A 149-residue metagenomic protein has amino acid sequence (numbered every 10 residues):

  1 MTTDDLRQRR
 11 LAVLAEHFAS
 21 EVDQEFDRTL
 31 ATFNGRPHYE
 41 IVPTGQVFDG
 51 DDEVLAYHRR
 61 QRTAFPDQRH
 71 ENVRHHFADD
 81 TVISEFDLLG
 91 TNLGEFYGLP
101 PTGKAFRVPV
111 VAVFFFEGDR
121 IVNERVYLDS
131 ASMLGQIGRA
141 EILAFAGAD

Functional and structural regions predicted by a protein language model:
M1-D149: C-terminal and inter-domain tail/linker signature
